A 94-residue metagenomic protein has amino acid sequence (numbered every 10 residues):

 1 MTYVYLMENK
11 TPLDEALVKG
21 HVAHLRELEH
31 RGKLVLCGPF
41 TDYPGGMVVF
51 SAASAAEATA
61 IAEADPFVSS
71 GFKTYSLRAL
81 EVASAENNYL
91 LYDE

Functional and structural regions predicted by a protein language model:
M1-E94: Conserved, structured core segments of small domains
